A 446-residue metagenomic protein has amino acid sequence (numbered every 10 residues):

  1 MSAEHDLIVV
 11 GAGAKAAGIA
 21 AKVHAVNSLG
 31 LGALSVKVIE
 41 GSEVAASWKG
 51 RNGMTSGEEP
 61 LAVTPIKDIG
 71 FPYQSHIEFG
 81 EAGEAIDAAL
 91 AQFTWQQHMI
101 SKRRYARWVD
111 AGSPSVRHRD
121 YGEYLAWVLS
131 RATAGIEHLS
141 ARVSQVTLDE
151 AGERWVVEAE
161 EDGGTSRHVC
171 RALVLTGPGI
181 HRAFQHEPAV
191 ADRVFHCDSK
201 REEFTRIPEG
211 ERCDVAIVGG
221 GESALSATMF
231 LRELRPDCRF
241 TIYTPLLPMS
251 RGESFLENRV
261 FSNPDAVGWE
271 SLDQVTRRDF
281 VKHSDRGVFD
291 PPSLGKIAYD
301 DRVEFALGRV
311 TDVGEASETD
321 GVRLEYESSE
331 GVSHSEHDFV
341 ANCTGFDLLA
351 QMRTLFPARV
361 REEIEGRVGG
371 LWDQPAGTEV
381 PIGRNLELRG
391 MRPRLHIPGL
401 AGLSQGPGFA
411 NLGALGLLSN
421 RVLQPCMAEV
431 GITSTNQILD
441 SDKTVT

Functional and structural regions predicted by a protein language model:
M1-W48, K102-E222, S226-T446: Flavin (primarily FAD) cofactor-binding/catalytic cores of flavoenzymes
V44, M54-R119: Dinucleotide-binding Rossmann-like beta1-alpha1 core, especially the glycine-rich loop that anchors the ADP
